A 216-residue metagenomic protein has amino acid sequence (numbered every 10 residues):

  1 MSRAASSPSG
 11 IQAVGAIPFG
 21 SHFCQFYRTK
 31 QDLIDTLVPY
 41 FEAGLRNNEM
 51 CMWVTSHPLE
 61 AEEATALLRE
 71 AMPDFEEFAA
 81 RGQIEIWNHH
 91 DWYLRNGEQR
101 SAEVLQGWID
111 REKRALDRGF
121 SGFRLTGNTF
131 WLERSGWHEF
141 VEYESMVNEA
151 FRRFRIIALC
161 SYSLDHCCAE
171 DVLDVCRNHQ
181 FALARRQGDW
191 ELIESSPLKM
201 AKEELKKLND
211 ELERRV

Functional and structural regions predicted by a protein language model:
M1-E203: Non-catalytic regulatory/interaction regions at protein termini and inter-domain linkers
S196-V216: Amphipathic alpha-helical coiled-coil "transmission" helices that mediate dimerization and conformational coupling
